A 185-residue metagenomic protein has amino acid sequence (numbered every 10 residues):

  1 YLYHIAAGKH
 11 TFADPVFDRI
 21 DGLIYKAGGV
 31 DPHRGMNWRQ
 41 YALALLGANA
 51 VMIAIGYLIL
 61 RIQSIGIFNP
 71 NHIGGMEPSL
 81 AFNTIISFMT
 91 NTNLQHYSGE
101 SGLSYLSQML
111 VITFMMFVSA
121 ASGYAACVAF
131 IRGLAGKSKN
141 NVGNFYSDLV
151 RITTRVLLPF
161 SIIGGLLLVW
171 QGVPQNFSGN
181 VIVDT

Functional and structural regions predicted by a protein language model:
Y1, D18, T90, L106-L110 (+2 more regions): Alpha-helical context
Y1-N83, C127, A135-G143, S147-D184: N-terminal alpha-helical transmembrane segments of multi-pass membrane transport and channel/translocase proteins
N37-A42, T92-S119: Individual transmembrane alpha-helix segments
A81-H96, T113-A125, A129, L157: Mid-bilayer segments of alpha-helical transmembrane spans in multi-pass integral membrane proteins that mediate
